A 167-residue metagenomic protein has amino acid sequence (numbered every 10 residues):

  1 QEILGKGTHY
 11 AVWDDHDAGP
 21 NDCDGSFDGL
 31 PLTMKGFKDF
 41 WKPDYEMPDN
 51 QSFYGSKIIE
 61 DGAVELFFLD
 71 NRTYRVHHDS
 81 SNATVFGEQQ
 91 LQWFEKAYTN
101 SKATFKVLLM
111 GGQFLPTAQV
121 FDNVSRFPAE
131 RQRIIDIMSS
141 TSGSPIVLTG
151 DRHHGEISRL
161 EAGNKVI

Functional and structural regions predicted by a protein language model:
Q1-I167: Metal-dependent phosphoester/phosphodiester hydrolase catalytic core
